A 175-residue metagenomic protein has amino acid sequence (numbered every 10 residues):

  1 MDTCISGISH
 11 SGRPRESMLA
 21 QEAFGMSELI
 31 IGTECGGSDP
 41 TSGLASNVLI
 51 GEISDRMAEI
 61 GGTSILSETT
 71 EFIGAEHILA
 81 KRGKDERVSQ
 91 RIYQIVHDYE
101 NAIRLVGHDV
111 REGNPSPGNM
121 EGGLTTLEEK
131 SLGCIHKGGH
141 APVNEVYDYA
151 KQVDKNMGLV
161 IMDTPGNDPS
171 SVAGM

Functional and structural regions predicted by a protein language model:
D2-G7: Glycine-rich phosphate-binding loops that contact phosphosugars or nucleotide phosphates
S9-R13: A short helix-breaking turn/cap at a secondary-structure junction
P14-A20: Short, charged beta->alpha transition segments
A20-I30: Glycine-rich phosphate/diphosphate-binding loops that line cofactor/substrate pockets in enzymes
E28, T33, D39-M175: Anaerobic metallocofactor- and corrinoid-dependent redox/one-carbon enzyme cores, especially those from methanogenesis
